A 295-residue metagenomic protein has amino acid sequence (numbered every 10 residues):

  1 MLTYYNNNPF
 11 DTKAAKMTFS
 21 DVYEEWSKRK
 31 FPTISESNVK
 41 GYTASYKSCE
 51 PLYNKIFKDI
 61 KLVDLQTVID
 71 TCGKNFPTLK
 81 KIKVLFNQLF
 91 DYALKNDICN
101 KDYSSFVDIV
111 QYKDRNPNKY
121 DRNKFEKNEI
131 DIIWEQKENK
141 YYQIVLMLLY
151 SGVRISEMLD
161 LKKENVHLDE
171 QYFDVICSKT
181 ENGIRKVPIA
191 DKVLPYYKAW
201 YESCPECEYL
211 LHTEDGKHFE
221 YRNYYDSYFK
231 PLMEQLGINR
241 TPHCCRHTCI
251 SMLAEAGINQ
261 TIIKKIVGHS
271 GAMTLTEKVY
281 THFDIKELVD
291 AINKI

Functional and structural regions predicted by a protein language model:
M1-M17, D21, T67, P188: Basic/aromatic DNA-contact patch characteristic of tyrosine site-specific recombinases
N6-N7, S20-N75: Basic/aromatic-enriched alpha-helical hairpins
A15-T18, K58, D169, D174-C177 (+1 more regions): Major-groove DNA-contacting interfaces characterized by cationic-aromatic clusters
K55, E135, V187, E202-Y209 (+3 more regions): Short, basic (Lys/Arg/His-rich) helix/loop patches that form interaction surfaces in the mid-to-C-terminal regions
D70, L148-Y150, L253-E255: Short amphipathic helical patch at the helix-1/turn junction of helix-turn-helix
F76, K80-I82, K95-K101, S105-I155 (+3 more regions): Basic, Lys/Arg- and aromatic-enriched nucleic-acid-binding interface segment
E129, S151, D160-A199: Conserved tyrosine-mediated DNA breakage-rejoining catalytic core shared by Y-recombinases
C177-E181, V267-K294: Catalytic-site neighborhood detector that most strongly recognizes the C-terminal catalytic loop/helix of tyrosine
